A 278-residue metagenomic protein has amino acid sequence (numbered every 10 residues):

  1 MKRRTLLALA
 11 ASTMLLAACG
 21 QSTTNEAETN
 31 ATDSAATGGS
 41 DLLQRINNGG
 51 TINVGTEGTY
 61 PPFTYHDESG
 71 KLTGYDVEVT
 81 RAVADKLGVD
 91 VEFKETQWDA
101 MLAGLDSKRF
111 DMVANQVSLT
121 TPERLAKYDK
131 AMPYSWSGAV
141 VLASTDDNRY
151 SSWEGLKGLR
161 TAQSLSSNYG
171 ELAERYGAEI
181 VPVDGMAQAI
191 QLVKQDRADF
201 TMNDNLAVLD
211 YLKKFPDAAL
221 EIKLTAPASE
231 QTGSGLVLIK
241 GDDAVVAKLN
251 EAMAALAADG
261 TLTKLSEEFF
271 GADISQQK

Functional and structural regions predicted by a protein language model:
C19-T29: Bacterial lipoprotein signal-peptidase II cleavage site
G20-S22, V77-K86, S167, Q231-A272: Extended ligand-binding regions for polar small-molecule ligands
T29-Q116: Extracytoplasmic small-molecule ligand-binding "clamshell" domains of the periplasmic binding protein/Venus flytrap
G50-T56, W153-S166: Short loop->beta-strand "edge-of-pocket" segments that line small-molecule binding or catalytic clefts across diverse
V77, F93-A103, N148, S166-S167 (+2 more regions): Short helix-initiation/N-cap motifs at beta->coil->alpha
R81, D90-G155: Acidic, polar ligand-binding/catalytic clefts
S135-V140, N205, L209-N250, A272-K278: Periplasmic-binding protein-like
